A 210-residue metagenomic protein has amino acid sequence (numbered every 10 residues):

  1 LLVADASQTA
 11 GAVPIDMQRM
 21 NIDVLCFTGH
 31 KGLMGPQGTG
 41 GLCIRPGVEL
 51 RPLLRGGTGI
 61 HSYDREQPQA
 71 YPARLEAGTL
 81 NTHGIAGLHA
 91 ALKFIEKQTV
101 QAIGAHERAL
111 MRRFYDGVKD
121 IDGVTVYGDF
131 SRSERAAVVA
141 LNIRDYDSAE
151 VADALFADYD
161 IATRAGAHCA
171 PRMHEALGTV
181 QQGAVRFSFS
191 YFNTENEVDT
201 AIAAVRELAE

Functional and structural regions predicted by a protein language model:
L1-V24: Catalytic PLP-binding core of fold-type I/II PLP enzymes
V3-D5, C26, R51, Y127 (+1 more regions): Structural detector of well-ordered beta-strand residues that form the stable sheet scaffold of enzyme domains
Q8-G11, K31-G35, A170-P171: Short gly/pro/ser/thr-enriched loop/turn and capping motifs at secondary-structure boundaries
D16-G35, G40-G41: Conserved active-site segment immediately N-terminal to the catalytic lysine that forms the internal aldimine
L33-G38, C43-H106, R112: Active-site C-terminal subdomain of aminotransferase-like
R108, R112, G123-P171, A176-L177: Conserved PLP-binding catalytic core of the aspartate aminotransferase-like
A157-D158, A162, H174-E210: PLP-dependent enzyme catalytic core of the Aspartate aminotransferase-like
